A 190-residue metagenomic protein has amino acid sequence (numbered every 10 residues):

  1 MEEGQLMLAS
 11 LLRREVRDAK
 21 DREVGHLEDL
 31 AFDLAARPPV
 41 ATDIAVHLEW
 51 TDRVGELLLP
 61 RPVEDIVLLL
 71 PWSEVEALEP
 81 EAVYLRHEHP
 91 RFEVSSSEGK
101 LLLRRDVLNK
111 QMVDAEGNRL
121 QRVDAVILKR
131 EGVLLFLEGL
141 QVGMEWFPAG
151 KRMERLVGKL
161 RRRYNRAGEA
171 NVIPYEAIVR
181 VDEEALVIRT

Functional and structural regions predicted by a protein language model:
M1-T190: Peripheral interaction segments used for macromolecular assembly
